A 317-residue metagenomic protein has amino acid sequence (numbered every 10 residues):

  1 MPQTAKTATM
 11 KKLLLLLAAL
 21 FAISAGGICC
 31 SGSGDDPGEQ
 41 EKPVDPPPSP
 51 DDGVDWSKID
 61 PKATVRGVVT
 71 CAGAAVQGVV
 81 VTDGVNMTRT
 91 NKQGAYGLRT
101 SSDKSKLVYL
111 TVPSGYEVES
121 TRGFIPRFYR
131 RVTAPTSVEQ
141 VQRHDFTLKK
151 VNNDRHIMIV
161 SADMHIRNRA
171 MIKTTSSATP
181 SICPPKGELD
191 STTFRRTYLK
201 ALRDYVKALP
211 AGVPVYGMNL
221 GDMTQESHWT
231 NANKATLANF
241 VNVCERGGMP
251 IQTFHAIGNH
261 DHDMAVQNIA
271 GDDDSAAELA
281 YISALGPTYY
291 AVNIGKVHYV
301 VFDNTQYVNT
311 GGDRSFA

Functional and structural regions predicted by a protein language model:
P2-I28: Sec-dependent bacterial lipoprotein signal peptides
A22-K62: Bacterial Sec-dependent N-terminal signal peptides
K58-T64, C71, R122-T230: N-terminal active-site segment of His-dependent metallophosphoesterases
G73-Q77: A short beta-turn/strand-edge loop motif at beta-sheet boundaries
V79-S101: Short, acidic Ser/Thr/Gly-rich low-complexity loop/linker segments typical of extracellular and cell-surface proteins
D103-L107: Extracellular Ig-like/FN3 beta-sandwich strand-entry sites
L110-V112: Conserved structural position at the C-terminal beta-strand of extracellular beta-sandwich adhesion modules
S114-V118, G123-R131, Q140, H228-A317: Extended active-site neighborhood of metal-dependent phosphoesterases/phosphodiesterases
